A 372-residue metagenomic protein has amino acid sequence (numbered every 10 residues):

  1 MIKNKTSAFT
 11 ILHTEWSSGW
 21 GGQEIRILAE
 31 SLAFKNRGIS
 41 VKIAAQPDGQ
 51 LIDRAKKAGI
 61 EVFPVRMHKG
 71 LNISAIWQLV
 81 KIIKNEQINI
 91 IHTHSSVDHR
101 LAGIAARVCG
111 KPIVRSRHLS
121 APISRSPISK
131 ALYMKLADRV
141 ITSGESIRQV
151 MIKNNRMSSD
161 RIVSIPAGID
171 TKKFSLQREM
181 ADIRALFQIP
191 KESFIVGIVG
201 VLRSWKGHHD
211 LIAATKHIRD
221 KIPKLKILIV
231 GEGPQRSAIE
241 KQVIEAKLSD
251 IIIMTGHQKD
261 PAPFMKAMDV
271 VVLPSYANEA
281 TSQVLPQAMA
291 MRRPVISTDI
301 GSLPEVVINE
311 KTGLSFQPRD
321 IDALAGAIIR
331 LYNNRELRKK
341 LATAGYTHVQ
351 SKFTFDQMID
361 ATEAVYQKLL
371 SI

Functional and structural regions predicted by a protein language model:
I2-I372: Membrane-interface segments of envelope glycosyltransferases acting on lipid-linked substrates or membrane lipids
